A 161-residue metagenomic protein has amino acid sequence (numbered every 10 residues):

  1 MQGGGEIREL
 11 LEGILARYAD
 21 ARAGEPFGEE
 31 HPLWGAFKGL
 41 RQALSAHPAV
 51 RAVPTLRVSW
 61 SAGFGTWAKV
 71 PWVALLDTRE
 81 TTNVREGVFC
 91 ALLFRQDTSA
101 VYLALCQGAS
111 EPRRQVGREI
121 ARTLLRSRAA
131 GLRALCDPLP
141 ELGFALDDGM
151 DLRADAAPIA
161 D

Functional and structural regions predicted by a protein language model:
Q2-A46: N-terminal "first-domain core" detector
G3-E6, L10, D77, D137-D161: Catalytic "initiation/cleavage/transfer" segments centered on a nucleophilic residue and adjacent nucleic-acid-engaging
G28-P32, S61, T78-T82, R113-I120: Conserved aromatic-histidine-acidic binding/catalytic patches
V53-P54: Intein modules and their embedded homing endonuclease domains
S59-V88: Amphipathic, interaction-prone secondary-structure segments
A74-L76, A91-L93, A104-C106, D161: Residues in well-ordered beta-strands of folded domains
T81, V88, L92-R95, V101: Short, conserved beta-strand/beta-arch hydrophobic-aromatic motifs that form part of recognition grooves or interface
R95-A154: Compact, glycine/acidic-enriched structural inserts
